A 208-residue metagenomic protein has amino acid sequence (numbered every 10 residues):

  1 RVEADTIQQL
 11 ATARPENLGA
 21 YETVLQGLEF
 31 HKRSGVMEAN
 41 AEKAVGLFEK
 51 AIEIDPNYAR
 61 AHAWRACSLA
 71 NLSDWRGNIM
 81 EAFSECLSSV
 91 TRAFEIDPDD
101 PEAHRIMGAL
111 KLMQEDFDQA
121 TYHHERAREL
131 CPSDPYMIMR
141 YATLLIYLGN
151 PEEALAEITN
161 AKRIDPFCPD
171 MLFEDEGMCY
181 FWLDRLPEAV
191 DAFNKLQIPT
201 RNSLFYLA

Functional and structural regions predicted by a protein language model:
R1-P199, S203: Acidic, proline/glycine-rich low-complexity intrinsically disordered segments
Y206-A208: Membrane-topology and secretion signals of cell-surface/extracellular proteins
